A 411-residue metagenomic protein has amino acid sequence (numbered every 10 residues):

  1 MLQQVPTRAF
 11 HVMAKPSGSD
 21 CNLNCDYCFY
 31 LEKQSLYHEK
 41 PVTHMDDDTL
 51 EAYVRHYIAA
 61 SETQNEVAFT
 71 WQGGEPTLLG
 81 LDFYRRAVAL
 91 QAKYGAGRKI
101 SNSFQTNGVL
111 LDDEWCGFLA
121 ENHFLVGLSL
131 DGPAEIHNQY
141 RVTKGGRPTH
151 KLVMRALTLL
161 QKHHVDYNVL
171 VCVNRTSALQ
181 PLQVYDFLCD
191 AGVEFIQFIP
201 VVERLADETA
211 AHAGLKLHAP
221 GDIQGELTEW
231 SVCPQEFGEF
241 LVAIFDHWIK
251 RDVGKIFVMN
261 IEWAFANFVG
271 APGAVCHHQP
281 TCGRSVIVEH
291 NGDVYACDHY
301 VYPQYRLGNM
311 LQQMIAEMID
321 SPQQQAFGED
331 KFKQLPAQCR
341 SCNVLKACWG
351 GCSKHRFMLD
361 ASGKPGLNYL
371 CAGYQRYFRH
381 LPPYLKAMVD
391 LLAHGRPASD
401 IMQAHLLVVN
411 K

Functional and structural regions predicted by a protein language model:
M1-T106, L110-G117, E121-N122: Conserved alpha-helical substructure of the radical SAM core
C21, C25-C28, C276, C282 (+5 more regions): Disulfide-bonded cysteines in secreted/extracellular proteins and peptides
E32-L36, E135, E203: A short, flexible beta-alpha/helix-coil linker loop
R55, A59, L78-Q197, R204-A206 (+1 more regions): Conserved AdoMet/S-adenosylmethionine-binding subsite of the radical SAM
R141-K151, T158, K162-H277, T281 (+3 more regions): Radical SAM enzyme [4Fe-4S]-AdoMet core and its adjacent flexible, acidic and glycine-rich loops/tails across
H290: A cytosolic small-molecule/anion-sensing beta-strand core signal
V301-K411: Flexible mid-to-C-terminal extensions adjoining Fe-S/redox cofactors in radical SAM and related proteins
